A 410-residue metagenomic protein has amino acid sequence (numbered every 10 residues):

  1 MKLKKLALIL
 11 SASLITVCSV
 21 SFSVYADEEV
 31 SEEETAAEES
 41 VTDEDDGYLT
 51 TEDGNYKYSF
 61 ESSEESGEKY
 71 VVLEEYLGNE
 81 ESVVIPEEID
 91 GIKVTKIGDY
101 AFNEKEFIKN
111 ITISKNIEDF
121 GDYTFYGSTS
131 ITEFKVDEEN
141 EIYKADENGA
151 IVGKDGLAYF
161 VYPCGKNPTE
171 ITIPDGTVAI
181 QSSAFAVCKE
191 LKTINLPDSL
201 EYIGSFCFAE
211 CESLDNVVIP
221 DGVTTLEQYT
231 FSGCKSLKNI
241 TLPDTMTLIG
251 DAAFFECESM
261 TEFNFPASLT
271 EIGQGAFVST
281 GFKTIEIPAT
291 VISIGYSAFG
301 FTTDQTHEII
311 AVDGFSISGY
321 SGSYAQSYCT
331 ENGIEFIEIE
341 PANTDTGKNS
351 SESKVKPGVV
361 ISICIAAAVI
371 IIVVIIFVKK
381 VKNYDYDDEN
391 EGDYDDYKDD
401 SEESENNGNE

Functional and structural regions predicted by a protein language model:
L3-Y25, S362-I375: Sec-dependent N-terminal signal peptides of Gram-positive bacterial secreted proteins and lipoproteins
V17-E34, G347-V359, F377-V381: Sec-dependent signal peptide cleavage junction
E28-D45, N343-G347, S404: Intrinsically disordered, low-complexity serine/threonine-rich repeat tracts
A36-S63: N-terminal low-complexity, Pro/Thr/Ser-rich intrinsically disordered segments that act as propeptides or flexible
N55, S62-E68, G78-T95, K105-D119 (+9 more regions): Structural signature of tandem-repeat unit edges
D99-A101, D122-T124, F160-V161, Q181-A184 (+5 more regions): Consensus positions within tandem repeat domains that build extended binding/scaffold surfaces
F315, S327-K354, D387-Y394: C-terminal low-complexity, Ser/Thr- and acidic/Pro-rich disordered "stalk" regions positioned immediately N-terminal
N383-E410: Cytoplasmic C-terminal tails of single-pass
